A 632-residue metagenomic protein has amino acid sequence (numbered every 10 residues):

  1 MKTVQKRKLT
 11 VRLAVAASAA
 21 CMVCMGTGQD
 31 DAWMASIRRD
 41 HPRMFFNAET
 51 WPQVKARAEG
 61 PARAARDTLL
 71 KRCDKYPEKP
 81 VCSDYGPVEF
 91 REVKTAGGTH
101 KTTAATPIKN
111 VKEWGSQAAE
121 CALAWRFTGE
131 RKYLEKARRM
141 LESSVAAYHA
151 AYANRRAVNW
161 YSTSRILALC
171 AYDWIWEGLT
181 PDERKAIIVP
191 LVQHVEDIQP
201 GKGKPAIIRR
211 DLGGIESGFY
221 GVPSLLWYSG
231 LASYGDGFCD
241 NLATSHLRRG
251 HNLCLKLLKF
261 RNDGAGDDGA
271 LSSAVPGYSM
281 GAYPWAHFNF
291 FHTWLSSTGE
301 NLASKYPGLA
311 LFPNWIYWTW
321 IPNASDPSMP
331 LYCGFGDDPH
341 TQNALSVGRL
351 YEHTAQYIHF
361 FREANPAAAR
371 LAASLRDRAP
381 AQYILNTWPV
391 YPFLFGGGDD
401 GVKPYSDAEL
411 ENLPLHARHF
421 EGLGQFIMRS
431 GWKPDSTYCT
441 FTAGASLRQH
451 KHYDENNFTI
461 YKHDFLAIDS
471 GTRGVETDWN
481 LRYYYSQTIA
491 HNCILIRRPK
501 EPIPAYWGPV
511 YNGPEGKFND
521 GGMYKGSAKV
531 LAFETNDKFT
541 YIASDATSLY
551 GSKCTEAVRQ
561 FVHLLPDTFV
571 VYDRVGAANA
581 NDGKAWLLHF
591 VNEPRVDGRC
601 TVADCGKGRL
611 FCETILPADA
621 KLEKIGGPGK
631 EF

Functional and structural regions predicted by a protein language model:
K2-A14: Bacterial N-terminal signal peptides that target proteins for export
A14-M22: Bacterial N-terminal signal peptides
C21-D30: Bacterial Sec-dependent signal peptides at the C-terminal "C-region" and cleavage site
Q29-K101: Low-complexity, Ser/Thr/Pro/Gly-enriched N-terminal "stalk/linker" regions
R43-F45, K55-E59, R63-D67, E78-Y85 (+2 more regions): Aromatic-lined, polymer-binding surfaces characteristic of secreted/periplasmic polysaccharide-degrading enzymes
P87-T102, F260-A274, W507-Y524: Surface-exposed intrinsically disordered loops and tails
S233, A282-L466, G627, F632: Carbohydrate-active enzyme catalytic cores, enriched for enzymes that act on polyanionic acidic polysaccharides
P380-E631: Catalytic and substrate-binding regions of extracellular carbohydrate-active enzymes, especially polysaccharide lyases
